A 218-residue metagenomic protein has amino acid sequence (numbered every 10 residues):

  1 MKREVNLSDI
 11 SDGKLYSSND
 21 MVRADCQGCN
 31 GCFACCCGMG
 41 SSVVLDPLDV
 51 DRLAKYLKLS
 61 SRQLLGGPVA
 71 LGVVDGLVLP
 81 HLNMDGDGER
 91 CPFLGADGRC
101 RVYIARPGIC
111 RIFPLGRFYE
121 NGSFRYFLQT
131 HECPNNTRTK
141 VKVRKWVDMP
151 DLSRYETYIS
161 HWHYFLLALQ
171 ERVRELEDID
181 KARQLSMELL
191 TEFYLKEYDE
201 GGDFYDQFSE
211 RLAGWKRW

Functional and structural regions predicted by a protein language model:
M1-A34, M39-W218: Short loop/turn segments that flank or connect secondary-structure elements
